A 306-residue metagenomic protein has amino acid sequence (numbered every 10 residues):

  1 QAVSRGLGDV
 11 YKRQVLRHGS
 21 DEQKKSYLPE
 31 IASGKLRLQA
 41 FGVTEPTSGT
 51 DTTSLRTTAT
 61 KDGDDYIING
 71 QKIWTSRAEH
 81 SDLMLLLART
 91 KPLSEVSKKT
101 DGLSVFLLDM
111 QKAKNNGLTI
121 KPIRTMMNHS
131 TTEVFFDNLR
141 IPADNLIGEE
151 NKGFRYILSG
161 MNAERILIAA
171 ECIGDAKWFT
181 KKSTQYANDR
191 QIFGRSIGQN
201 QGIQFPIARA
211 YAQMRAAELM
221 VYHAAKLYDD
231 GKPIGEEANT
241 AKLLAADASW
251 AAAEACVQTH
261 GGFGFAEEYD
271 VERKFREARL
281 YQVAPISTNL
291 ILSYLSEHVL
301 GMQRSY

Functional and structural regions predicted by a protein language model:
Q1-Y11: Single conserved hydrophobic/aromatic residue that forms the stacking wall/gate of nucleotide- or nucleobase-binding
V10, H18-Q23, G34, K61-Y66 (+3 more regions): Alpha-helical interface subdomain recognition
K12-H18, F41, T53, S94: Flexible, glycine-rich active-site loops centered on histidine and acidic residues that chelate a metal or position
G34-V43, L87: A short, Trp-centered hydrophobic/proline-enriched beta-strand micro-motif
T47-T50, W74-R77, V96-S97, I123-S130: Short Gly/Pro-enriched turn/cap motifs at secondary-structure boundaries
T50, N145-E150: Cytochrome P450 core scaffold surrounding the K-helix E-X-X-R motif and the conserved "meander" helix-loop region
N69-L118: A short core secondary-structure module
K112-R140: Flexible, small-/acidic-enriched active-site or ligand-binding loops
